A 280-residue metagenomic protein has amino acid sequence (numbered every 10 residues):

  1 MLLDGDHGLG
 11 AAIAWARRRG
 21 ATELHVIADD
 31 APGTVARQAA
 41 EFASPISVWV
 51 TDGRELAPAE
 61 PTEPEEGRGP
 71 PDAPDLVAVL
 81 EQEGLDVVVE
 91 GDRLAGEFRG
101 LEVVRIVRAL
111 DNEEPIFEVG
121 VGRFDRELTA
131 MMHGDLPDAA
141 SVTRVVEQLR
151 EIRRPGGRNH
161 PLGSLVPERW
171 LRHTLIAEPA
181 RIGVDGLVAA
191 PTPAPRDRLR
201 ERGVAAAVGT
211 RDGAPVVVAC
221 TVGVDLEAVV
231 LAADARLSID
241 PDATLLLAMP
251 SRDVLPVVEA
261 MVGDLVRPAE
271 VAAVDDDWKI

Functional and structural regions predicted by a protein language model:
M1-I280: Charged, terminal alpha-helix-loop-beta segments that serve as non-catalytic nucleic-acid engagement and/or assembly
